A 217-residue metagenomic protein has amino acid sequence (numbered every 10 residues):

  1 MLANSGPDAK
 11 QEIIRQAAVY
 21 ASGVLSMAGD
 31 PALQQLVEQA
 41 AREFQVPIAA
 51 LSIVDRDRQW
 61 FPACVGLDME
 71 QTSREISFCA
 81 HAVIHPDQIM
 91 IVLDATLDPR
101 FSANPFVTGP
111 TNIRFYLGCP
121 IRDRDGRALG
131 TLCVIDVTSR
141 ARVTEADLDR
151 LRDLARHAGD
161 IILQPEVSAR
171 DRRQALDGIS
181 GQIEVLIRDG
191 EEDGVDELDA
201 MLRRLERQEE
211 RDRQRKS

Functional and structural regions predicted by a protein language model:
M1-P31, R170-V185: Signal-transmission linkers at sensory-effector interfaces
A18, I48, V54, R58-C64 (+1 more regions): Regulatory sensory and allosteric helical modules in signal-transduction proteins and certain transcription factors
G29-R42, I76, S180, D199: Short amphipathic alpha-helical segments
L51, G126-R127: Glycine-biased flexible loop/turn sites that connect beta-strands or occur in inter-domain linkers
R114-D123: A short, aliphatic-rich beta-strand micro-motif
L132-A141: Short beta-strand-to-loop transition segments that serve as allosteric relay/switch motifs in sensory/regulatory domains
V143-D160: Amphipathic alpha-helical "output/dimerization" segments
E166-S217: Signal-transducing coiled-coil/dimerization helices and immediately adjacent hinge/linker segments that couple sensory
